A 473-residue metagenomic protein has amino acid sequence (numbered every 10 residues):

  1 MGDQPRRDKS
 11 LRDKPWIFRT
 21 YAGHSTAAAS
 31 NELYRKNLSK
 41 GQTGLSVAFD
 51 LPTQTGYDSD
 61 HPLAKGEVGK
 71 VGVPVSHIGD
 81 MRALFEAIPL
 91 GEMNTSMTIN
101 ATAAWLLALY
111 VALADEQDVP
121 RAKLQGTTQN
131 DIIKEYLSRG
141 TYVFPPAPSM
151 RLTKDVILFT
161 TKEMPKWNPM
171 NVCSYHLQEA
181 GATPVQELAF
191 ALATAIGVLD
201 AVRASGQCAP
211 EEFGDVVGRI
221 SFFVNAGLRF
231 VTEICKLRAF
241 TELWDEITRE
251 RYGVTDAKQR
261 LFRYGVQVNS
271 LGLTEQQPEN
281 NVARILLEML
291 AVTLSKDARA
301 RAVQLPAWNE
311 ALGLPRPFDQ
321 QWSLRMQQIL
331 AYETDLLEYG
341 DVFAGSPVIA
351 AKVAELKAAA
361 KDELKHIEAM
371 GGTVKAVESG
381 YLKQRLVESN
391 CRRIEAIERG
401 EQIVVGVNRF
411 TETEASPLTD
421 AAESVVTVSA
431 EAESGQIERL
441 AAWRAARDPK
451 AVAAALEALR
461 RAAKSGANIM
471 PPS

Functional and structural regions predicted by a protein language model:
M1, R316-P317, Q321-Q328, Y332-S473: Flexible, glycine-rich loop/tail regions that form catalytic "lids" or insertion modules at the edges of active sites
M1-E233, R251-V254, K258-G265, R301-P306: Catalytic alpha/beta active-site cores
A27-K36, V282-L290, V407: Short, acidic/polar
G41, H77, D118, W244 (+4 more regions): Conserved, mostly hydrophobic/aromatic
L51-P52, A101, T127-I133, N171-E179 (+8 more regions): A glycine-rich phosphate-binding loop feature that marks nucleotide/adenosyl-phosphate handling sites
K65-K70, T95, K134-F144, L177-G181 (+7 more regions): Short beta-alpha connecting loops at secondary-structure transitions that line or flank enzyme active sites
D131-K134, S149-G206, A283-L364, M370: Mobile "lid/hinge" segments at catalytic clefts and subdomain interfaces of large enzymes
L192-A195, F222-N225, F230-P315, D319-S323: Glycine-rich anion/phosphate-binding loop at the beta-strand->alpha-helix junction
